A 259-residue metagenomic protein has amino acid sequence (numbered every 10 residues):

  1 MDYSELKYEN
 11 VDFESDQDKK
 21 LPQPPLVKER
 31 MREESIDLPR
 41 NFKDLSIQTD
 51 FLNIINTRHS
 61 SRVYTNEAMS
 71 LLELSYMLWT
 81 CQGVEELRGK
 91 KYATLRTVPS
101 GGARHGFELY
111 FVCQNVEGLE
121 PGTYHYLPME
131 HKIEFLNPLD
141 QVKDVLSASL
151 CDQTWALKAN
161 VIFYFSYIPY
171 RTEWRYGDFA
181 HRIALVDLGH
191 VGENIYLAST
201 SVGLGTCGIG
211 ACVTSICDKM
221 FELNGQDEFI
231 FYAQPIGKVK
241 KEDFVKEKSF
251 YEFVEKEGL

Functional and structural regions predicted by a protein language model:
M1-F165, Y170, C212-L259: N-terminal accessory segments that position/regulate proteins before the catalytic core
R171-R175: Short acidic/His/Gly/Ser-rich catalytic and metal-binding motifs that mark active-site loops of diverse hydrolases
D178-D187: Short pre-catalytic strand/loop immediately N-terminal to key active-site residues, enriched for Gly-Thr
G192: C-terminal substrate/ligand-recognition segments
G203: Structured binding elements
T206-A211: Short beta-strand segments at enzyme active-site cores
